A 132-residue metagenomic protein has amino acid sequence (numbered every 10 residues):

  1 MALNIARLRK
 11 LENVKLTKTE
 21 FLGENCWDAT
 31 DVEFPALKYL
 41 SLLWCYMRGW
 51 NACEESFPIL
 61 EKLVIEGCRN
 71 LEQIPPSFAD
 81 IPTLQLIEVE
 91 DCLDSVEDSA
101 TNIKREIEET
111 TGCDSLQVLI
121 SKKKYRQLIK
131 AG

Functional and structural regions predicted by a protein language model:
M1-G132: Leucine-rich repeat
